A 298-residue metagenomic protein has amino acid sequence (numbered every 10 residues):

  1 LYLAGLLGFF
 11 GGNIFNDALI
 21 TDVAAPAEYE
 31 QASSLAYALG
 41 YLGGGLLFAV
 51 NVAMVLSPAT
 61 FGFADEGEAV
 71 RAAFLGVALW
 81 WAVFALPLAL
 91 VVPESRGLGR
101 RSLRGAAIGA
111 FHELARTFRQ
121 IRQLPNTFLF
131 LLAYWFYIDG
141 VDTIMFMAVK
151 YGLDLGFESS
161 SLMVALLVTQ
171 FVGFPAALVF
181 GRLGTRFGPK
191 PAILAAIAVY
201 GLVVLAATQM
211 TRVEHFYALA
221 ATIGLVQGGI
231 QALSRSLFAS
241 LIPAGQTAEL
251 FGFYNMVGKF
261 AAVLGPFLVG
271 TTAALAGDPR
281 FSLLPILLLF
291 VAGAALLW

Functional and structural regions predicted by a protein language model:
L1, T208-A220: Helix-loop junctions at membrane interfaces in 12-TM secondary transporters
G11-A24, G229-P243: Intracellular juxtamembrane helix-capping segments at the cytosolic ends of symmetry-related transmembrane helices
A53-L79, T271-F290: A membrane-interface helix-boundary motif in multi-pass transporters
W80-V91, L284-W298: Multi-pass alpha-helical transporter architecture, strongest for 12-TM Major Facilitator/SLC carriers used
P93-L131: Juxtamembrane intracellular "pre-TM" segments in multi-pass secondary transporters
T143-L162, L166: Short amphipathic helix-loop junctions that connect adjacent transmembrane helices in Major Facilitator Superfamily/SLC
P175-P189, A273: Helix-to-loop junctions at the C-terminal end of transmembrane segments in multipass secondary transporters
P191-A206: Structural signature of the two symmetry-related core transmembrane helices
